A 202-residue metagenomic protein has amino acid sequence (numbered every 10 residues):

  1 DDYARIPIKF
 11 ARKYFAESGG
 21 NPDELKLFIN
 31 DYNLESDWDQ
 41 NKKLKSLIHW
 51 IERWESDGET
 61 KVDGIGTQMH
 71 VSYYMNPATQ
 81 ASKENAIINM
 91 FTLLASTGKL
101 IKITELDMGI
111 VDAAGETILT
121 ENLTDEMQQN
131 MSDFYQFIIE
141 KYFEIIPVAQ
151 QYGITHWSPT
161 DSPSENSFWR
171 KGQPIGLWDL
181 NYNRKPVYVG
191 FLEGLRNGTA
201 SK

Functional and structural regions predicted by a protein language model:
D1-I48, M75-N89, E126, S164-R184: Active-site cleft segment of glycoside hydrolase catalytic domains centered on the general acid/base Glu
D1-Y14, S46-G58, N130-A149: An active-site-proximal structural segment forming one wall of the substrate-binding cleft that immediately precedes
K13-Y14, N21-N33, L47-Q80, I88-T117: Aromatic- and acid-rich polysaccharide-binding/catalytic face of secreted or lumenal carbohydrate-active enzymes
P77, S82-L100, D107-K202: Aromatic-rich peripheral "rim/lid" segments of glycoside hydrolase catalytic domains that contact and position glycan
